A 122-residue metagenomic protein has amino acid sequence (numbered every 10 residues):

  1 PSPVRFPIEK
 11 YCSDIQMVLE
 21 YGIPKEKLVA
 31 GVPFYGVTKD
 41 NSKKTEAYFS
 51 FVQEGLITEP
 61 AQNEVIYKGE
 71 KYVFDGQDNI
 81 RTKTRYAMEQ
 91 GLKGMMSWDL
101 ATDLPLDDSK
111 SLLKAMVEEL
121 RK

Functional and structural regions predicted by a protein language model:
P1-E54: Substrate-binding surface in catalytic domains of secreted glycosidases
F6-Y11, Y72-N79, D108: Soluble or luminal CAZymes and related metallo-dependent hydrolases
D14-P24, K83-Q90, W98, E119: Structured segments of extracytoplasmic/periplasmic soluble domains in secreted or envelope-associated proteins
A30, A87, M95: Conserved, mostly hydrophobic/aromatic
V32, S97-L100: Conserved beta-strand positions
G36, D40-L92, D103: Hydrophobic, secondary-structure "cap" segments at the distal end of domains
D75, Y86, L100-K122: Aromatic-rich peripheral "rim/lid" segments of glycoside hydrolase catalytic domains that contact and position glycan
